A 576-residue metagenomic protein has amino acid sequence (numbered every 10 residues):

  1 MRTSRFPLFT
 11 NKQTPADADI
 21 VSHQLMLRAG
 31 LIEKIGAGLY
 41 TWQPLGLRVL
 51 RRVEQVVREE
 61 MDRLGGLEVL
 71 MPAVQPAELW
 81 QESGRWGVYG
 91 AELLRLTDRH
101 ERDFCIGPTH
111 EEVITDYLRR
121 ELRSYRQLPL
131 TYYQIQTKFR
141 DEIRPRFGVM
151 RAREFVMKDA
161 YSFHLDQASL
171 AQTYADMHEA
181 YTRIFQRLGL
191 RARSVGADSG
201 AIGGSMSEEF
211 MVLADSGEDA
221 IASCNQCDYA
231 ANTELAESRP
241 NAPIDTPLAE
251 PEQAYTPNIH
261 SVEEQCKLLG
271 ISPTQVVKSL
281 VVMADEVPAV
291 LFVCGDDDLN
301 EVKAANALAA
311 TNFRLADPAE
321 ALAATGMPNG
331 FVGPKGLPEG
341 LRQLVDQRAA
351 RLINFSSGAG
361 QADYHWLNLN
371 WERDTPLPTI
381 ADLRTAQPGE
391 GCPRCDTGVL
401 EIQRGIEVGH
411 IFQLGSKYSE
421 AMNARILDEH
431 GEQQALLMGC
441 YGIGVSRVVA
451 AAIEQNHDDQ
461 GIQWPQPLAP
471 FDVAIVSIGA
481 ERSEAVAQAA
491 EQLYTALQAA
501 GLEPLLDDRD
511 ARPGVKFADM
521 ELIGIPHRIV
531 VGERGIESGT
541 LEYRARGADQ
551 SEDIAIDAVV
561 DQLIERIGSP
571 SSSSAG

Functional and structural regions predicted by a protein language model:
M1-G576: NTP/phosphate- and nucleic-acid-binding module
